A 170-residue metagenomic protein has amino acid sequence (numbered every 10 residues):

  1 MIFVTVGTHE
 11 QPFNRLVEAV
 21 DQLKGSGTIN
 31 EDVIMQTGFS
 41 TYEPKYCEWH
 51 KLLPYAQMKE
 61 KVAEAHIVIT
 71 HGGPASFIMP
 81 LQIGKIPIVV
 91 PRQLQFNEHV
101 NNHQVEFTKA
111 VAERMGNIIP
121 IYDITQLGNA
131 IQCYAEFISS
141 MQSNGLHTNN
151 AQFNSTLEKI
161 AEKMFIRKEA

Functional and structural regions predicted by a protein language model:
M1-A170: Nucleotide-activated sugar donor-binding and catalytic core shared by glycosyltransferases and related lipid-linked
